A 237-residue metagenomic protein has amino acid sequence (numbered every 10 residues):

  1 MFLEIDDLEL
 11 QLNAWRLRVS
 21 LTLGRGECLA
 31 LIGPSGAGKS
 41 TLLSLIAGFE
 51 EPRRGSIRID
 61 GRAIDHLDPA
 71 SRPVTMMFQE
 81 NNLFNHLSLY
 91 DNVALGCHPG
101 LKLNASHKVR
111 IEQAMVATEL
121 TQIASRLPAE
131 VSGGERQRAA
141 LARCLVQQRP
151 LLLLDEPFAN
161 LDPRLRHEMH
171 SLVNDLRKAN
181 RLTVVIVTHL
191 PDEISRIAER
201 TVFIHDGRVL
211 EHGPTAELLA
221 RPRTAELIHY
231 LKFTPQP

Functional and structural regions predicted by a protein language model:
F2-N160, L165, L176: ABC family nucleotide-binding domain
Q79, H189-L190: Conserved H-loop
H167-N180: Helical segment within the ABC ATPase nucleotide-binding domain
R181-V187: Conserved H-loop
I194-R196: A short, surface-exposed alpha-helical micro-motif characterized by mixed small hydrophobic and charged/polar residues
H212-G213: ABC ATPase "signature
L219-P237: C-terminal boundary and immediately downstream tail of ABC-type ATPase nucleotide-binding domains
